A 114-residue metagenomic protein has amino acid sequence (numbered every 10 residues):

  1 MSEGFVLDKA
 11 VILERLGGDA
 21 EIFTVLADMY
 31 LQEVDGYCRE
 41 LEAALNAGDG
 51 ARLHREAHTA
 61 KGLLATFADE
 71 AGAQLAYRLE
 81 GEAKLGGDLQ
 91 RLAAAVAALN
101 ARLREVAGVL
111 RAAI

Functional and structural regions predicted by a protein language model:
M1-I114: Two-component system phosphorelay core
